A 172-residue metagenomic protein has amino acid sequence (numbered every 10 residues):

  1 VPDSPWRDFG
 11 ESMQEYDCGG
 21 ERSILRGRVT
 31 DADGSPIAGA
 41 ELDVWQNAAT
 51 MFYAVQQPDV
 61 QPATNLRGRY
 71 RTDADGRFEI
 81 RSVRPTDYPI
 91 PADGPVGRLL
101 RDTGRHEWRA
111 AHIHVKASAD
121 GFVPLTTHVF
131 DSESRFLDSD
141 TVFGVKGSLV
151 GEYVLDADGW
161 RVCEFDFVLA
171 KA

Functional and structural regions predicted by a protein language model:
V1-A172: Beta-strand-dominated extracellular/periplasmic modules and repeats in secreted or surface-exposed proteins
